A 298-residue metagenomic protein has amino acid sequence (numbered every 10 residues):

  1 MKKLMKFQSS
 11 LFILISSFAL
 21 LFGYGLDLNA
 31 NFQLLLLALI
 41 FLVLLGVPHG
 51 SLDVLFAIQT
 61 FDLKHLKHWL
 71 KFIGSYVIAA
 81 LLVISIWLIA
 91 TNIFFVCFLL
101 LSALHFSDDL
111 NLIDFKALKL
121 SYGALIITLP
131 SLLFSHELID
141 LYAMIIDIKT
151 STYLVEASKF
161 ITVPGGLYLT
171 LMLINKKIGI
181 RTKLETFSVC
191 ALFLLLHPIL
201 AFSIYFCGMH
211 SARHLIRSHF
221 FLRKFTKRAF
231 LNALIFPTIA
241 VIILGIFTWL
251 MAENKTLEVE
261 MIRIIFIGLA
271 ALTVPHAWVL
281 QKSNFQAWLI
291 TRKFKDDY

Functional and structural regions predicted by a protein language model:
M1-I15, K67-W69: N-terminal membrane topogenic signal
S16-L21, G74-I84, L100-F106, G166-Y168 (+1 more regions): Hydrophobic, membrane-inserted alpha-helices
L21-Q33, A252-T256: Short, hydrophobic transmembrane alpha-helix segments
D27-Q33, S85-F94, F193-F202: Transmembrane helix interruption/hinge and helix-loop junction motifs
L35-L44, T91-L104, A201-R213, I265-L269: Hydrophobic core segments of alpha-helical transmembrane domains in multi-pass membrane proteins
G50-T60, L100-F115, L167-I178, H214-L222 (+1 more regions): C-terminal ends of transmembrane helices
Q59-G74, I78-L132, I139-K149: Membrane-interface helix-loop-helix junctions at boundaries between adjacent transmembrane segments
L118-L138, V155-M172, E185-A201, I239-A240 (+1 more regions): Alpha-helical transmembrane segments of multi-pass integral membrane proteins
